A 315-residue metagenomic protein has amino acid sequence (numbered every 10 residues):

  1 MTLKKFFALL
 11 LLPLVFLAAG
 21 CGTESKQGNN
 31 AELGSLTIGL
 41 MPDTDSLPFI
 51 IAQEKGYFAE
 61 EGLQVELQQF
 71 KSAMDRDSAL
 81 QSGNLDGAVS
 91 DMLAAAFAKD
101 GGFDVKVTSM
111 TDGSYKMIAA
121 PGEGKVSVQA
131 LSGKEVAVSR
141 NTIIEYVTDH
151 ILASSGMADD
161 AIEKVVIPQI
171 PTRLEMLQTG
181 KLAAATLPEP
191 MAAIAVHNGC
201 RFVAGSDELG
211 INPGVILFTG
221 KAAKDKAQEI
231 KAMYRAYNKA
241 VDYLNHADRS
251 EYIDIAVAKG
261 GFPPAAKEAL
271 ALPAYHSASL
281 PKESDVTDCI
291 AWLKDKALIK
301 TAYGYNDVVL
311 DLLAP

Functional and structural regions predicted by a protein language model:
M1-A8: Bacterial N-terminal signal peptides that target proteins for export
P13-L14: Repetitive helical segments and hydrophobic/amphipathic motifs
L17-G20: C-terminal motif of bacterial Sec signal peptides marking the signal peptidase cleavage site
G22-E24: Bacterial signal peptide processing site
Q27-A158, K164-I167, M176, A183-E189 (+1 more regions): Short, glycine-/small- and polar/acidic-enriched structural segments that line small-molecule recognition paths
L93-A94, A161-A256: Pocket-lining segment of extracytoplasmic ligand-binding domains
K224-K300: Secondary-structure end/capping motifs
K294-P315: Conserved C-terminal helix/tail region of periplasmic/extracytoplasmic solute-binding proteins
